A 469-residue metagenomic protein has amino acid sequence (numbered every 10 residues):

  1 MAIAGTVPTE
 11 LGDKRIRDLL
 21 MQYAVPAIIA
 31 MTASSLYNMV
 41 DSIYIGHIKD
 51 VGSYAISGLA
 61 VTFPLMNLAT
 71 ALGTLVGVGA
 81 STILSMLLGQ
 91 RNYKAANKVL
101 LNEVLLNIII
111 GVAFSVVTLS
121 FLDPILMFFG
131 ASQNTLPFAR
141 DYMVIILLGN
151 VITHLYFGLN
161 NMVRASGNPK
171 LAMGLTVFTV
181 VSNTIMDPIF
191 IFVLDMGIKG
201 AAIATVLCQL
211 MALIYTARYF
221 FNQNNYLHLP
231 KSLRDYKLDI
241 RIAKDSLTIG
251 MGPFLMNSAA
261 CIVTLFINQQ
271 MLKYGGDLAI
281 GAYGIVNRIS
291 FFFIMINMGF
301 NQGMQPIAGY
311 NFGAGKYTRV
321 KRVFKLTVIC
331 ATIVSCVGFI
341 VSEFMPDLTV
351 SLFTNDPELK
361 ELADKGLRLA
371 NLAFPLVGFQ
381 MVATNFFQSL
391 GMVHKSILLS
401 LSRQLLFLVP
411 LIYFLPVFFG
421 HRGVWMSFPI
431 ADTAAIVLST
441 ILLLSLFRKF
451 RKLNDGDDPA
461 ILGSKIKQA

Functional and structural regions predicted by a protein language model:
M1-A24, L84-V151, V193-G250, A308-A373 (+1 more regions): Short alpha-helical transmembrane segments in multi-pass integral membrane proteins
L11-V51, P64-G79, I83, I108-S115 (+5 more regions): N-terminal transmembrane alpha-helices
Q22-D41, I145, T179, C208-A212 (+4 more regions): Transmembrane helical elements of multi-pass membrane transporters/channels
T32, L36-S57, L126-Q133, I189-M196 (+5 more regions): Helix-terminus/linker motif at the lipid-water interface of multi-pass membrane proteins
S42, S53-I56, Y93, L122 (+6 more regions): Membrane-helix interface/capping residues of multi-pass secondary transporters
I56-V116, T153-A172, A282-I340, F344-P346 (+1 more regions): Small-residue-rich hydrophobic transmembrane alpha-helices
L68, N183-P188, L213-A217, F291-F292 (+3 more regions): Hydrophobic transmembrane alpha-helices of multi-pass small-molecule transporters
I146-R164, L175-N183, A201-T216, N297-N301 (+3 more regions): Short runs within selected transmembrane alpha-helices of multi-pass transporters and secretion channels
